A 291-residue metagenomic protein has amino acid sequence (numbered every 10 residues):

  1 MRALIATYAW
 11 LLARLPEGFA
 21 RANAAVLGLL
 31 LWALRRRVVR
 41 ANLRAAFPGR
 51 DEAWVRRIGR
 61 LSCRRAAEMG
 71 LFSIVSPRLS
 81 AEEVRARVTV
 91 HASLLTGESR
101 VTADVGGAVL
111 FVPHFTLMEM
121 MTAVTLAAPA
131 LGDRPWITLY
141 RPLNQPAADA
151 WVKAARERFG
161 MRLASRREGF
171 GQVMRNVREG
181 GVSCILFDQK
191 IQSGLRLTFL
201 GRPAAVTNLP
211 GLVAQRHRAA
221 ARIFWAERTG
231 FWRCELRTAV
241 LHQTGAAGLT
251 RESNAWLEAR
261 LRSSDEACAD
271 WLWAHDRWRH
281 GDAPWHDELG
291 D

Functional and structural regions predicted by a protein language model:
M1-V112, L117, D149-A154, G160: Membrane-anchoring hydrophobic helices of lipid-metabolizing enzymes
M1-Y8, R100, G132, E157 (+2 more regions): Short, low-complexity, intrinsically disordered N-terminal peptides in bacterial proteins
I5-A9, P135-T138, V173-V177: Short acidic/polar alpha-helix capping motifs at helix-coil junctions
L31, R56, R60, A103 (+2 more regions): Non-catalytic C-terminal accessory region of glycerolipid acyltransferases and related lyso-lipid remodeling enzymes
R37-V38, P142-P146, A204-T207: Active-site metal-coordination segments of metallo-dependent hydrolases
D104-R167, Q192-L197: Catalytic core of membrane glycerolipid acyltransferases/transacylases, capturing the structured, soluble-facing
